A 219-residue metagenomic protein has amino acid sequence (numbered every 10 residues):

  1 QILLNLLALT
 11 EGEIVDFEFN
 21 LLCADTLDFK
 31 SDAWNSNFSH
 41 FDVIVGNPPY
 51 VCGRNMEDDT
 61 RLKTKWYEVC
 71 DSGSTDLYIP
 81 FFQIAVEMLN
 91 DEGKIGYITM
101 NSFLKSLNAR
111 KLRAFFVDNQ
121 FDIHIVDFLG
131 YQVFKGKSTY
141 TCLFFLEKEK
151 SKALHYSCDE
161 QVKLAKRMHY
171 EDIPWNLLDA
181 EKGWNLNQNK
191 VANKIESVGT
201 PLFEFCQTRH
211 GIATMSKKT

Functional and structural regions predicted by a protein language model:
Q1-D16, L21-K218: Signature of N6-adenine DNA methyltransferases within the class I
